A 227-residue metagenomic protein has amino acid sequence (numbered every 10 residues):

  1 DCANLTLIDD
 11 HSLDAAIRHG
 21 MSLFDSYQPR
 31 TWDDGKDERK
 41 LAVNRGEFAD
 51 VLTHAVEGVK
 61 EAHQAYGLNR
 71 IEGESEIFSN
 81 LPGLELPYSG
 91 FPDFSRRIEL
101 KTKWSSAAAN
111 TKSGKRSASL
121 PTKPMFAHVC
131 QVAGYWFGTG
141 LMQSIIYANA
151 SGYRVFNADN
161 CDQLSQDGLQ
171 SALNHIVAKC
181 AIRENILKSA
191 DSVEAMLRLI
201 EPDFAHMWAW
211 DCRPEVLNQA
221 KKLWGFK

Functional and structural regions predicted by a protein language model:
D1-F91: Metal-dependent nuclease catalytic cores that hydrolyze phosphodiester bonds in DNA/RNA, characterized by
A3, F94, Y135: A residue-level signal for conserved active-site and pocket-lining positions in enzyme catalytic cores
L5, W104-S106, N149-S151: Short loop/turn segments at secondary-structure transitions that flank enzyme active sites
E72, S95-L100, S144-A148: A structural signal for short, well-ordered beta-strand segments and their strand-loop junctions that often border
I77-Q131: Non-catalytic protein-protein interaction segments used by genome-maintenance enzymes to assemble and couple activities
P124, F137-K227: Metal-dependent nuclease catalytic regions and adjoining charged, substrate-binding loops involved in nucleic-acid end
C130-G138: Short amphipathic alpha-helical face segments that pack within enzyme cores and frequently flank/anchor catalytic
